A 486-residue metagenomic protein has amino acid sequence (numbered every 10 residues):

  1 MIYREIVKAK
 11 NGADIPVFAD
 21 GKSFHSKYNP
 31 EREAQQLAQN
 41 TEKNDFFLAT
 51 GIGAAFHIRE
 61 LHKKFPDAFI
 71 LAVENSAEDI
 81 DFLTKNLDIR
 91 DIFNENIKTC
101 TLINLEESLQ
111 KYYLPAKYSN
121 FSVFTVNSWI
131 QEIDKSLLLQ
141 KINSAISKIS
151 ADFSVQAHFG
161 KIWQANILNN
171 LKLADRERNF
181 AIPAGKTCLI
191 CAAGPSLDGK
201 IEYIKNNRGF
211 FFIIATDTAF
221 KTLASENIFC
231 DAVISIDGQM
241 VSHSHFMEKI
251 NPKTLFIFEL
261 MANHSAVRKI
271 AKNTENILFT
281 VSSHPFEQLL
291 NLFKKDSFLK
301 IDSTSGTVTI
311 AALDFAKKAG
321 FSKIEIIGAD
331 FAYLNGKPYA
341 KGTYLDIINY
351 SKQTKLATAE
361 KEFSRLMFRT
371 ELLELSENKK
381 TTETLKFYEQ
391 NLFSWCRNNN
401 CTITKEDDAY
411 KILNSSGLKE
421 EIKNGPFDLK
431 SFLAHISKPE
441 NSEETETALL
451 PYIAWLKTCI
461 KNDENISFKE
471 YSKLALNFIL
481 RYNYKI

Functional and structural regions predicted by a protein language model:
M1-C191, P195-F212, K221-S225, F229-C230 (+5 more regions): N-terminal donor/sugar-recognition subdomains of glycan-related enzymes, prototypically the membrane-proximal stem
V73-N75, L102, T216, I236 (+3 more regions): Generic beta-sheet signal
F211, A232, I270, I301-T307 (+1 more regions): Long alpha-helical, hydrophobic tracts
F212-A219, F256, A312: Extended, hydrophobic alpha-helical segments in both membrane/secreted and soluble proteins
A219-F220, N227-D237, A316-A340: Glycine-rich phosphate/pyrophosphate-binding loops and their adjacent beta-strand/loop elements at enzyme active sites
I250-L255, N335-S364, E377-T381, N399-T402: Short acidic, glycine/proline-enriched helix-loop-strand junctions
S265-F331: Active-site/ligand-binding-proximal alpha/beta "capping" segment
E275-D296, Q353-L375: Active-site gating loop/helix substructures
